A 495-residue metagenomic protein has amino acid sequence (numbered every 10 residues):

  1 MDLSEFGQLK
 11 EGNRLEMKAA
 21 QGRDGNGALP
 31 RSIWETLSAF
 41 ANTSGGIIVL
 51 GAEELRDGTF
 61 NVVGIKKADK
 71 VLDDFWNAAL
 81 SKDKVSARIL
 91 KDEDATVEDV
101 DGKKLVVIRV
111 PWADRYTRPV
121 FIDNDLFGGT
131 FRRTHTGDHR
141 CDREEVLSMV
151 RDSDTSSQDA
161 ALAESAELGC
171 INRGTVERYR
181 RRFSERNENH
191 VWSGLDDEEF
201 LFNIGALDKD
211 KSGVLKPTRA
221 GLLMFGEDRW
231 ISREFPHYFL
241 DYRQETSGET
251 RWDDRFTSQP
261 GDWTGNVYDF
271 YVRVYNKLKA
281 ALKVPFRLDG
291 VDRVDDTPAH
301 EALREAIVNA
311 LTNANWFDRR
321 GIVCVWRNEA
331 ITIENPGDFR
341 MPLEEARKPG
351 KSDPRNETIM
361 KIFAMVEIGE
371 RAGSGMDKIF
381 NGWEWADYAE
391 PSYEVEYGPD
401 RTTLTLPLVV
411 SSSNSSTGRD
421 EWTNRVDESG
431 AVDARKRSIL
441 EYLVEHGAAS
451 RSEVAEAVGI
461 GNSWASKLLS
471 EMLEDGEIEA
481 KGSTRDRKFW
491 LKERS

Functional and structural regions predicted by a protein language model:
M1-H300, E305-S412, S450-E453, I460 (+2 more regions): Conserved N-terminal catalytic/coupling substructures associated with nucleotide/phosphate chemistry
S416-S429: Short, Lys/Arg-enriched N-terminal segment that forms or immediately precedes the first helix of a structured domain
S429-D433, S450, A480-S495: Short, cationic-aromatic polyanion-contact patches
A431-A449: Short amphipathic alpha-helical interface segments
E441-E445, E456, E471: Short basic/hydrophobic patches in alpha-helices and adjacent helix-turn junctions that form amphipathic surface motifs
S470-E474, G482-S483: Residue-level detection of the helix-turn-helix DNA-binding "recognition helix"
